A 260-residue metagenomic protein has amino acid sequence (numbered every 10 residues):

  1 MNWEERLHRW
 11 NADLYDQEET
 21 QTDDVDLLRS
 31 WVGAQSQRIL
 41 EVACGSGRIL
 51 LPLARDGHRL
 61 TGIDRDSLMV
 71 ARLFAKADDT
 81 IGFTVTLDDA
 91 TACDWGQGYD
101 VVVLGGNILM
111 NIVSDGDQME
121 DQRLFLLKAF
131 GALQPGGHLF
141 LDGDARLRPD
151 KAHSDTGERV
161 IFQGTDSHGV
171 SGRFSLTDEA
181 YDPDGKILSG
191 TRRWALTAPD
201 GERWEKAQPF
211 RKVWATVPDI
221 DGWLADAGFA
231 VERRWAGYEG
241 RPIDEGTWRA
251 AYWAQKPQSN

Functional and structural regions predicted by a protein language model:
M1-Q37: Conserved class I S-adenosyl-L-methionine
A43-G45: Class I SAM-dependent methyltransferase "Motif I" SAM/SAH-binding loop
R48-A92: Class I SAM-dependent methyltransferase SAM/SAH-binding core
C93-V101: A short acidic, Gly/Pro-enriched loop at the edge of an enzyme's catalytic core that lines a small-molecule cofactor
D100-E120: A short SAM/SAH-binding and catalytic strip from SAM-dependent methyltransferases
E120-P135: A short glycine-rich, Lys/Arg-flanked "PGG" loop and its adjoining helix->strand segment in the class I
F140-P218: SAM-dependent methyltransferase
R211-N260: C-terminal lobe and adjacent flexible extensions of AdoMet/dcAdoMet transferase-like proteins
